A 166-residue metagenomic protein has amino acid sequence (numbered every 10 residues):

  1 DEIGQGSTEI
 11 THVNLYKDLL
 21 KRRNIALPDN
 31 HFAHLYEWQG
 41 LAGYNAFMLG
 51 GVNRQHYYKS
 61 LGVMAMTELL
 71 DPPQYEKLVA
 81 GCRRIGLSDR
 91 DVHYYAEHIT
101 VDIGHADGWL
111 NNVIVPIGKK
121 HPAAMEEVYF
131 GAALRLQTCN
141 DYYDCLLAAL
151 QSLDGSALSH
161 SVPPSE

Functional and structural regions predicted by a protein language model:
D1-E166: Non-heme di-metal
